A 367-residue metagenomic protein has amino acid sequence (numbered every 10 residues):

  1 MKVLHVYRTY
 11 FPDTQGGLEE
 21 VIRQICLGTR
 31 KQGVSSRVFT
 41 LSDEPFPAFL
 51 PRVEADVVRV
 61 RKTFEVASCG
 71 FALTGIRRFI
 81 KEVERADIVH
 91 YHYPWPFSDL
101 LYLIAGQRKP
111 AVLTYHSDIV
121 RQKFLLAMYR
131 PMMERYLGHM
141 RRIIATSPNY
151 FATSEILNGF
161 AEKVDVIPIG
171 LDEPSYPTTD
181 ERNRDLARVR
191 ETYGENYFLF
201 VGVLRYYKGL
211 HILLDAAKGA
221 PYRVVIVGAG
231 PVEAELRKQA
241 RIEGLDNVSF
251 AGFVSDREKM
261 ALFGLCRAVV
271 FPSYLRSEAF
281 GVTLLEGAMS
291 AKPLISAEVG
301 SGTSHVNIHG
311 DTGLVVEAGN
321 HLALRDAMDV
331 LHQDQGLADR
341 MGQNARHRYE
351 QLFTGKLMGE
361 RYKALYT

Functional and structural regions predicted by a protein language model:
V6-G16, E20-G70: N-terminal strand-loop element at the rim of the active site of nucleotide-sugar-dependent glycosyltransferases
E20, Q24, N196-G219, P231-R237 (+3 more regions): A conserved mid-protein helix/loop that constitutes part of the nucleotide-sugar donor-binding site
Y91-S98: Short His-centered aromatic/hydrophobic patch
G138-P177: A short, active-site helix/loop in glycosyltransferases that binds the activated sugar's phosphate group
A234-R257: Nucleotide-activated donor-binding/catalytic signature segment of Leloir-type glycosyltransferases, i.e., the conserved
G264-A279, K292: Acidic donor-binding loop of glycosyltransferase active sites
M289, P293-A297: Short hydrophobic beta-strand element within catalytic cores of glycosyltransferases and related nucleotide-activated
I308-H321, M328-Q335: Conserved acidic donor-binding segment of nucleotide-sugar-dependent glycosyltransferases
